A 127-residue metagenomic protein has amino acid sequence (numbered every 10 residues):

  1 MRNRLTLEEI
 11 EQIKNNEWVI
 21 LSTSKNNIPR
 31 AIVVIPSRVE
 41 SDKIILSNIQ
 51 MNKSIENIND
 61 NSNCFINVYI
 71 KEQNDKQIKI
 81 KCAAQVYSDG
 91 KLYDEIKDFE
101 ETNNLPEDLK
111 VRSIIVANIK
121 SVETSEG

Functional and structural regions predicted by a protein language model:
M1-G127: Binding-site signature for planar aromatic cofactors or substrates
